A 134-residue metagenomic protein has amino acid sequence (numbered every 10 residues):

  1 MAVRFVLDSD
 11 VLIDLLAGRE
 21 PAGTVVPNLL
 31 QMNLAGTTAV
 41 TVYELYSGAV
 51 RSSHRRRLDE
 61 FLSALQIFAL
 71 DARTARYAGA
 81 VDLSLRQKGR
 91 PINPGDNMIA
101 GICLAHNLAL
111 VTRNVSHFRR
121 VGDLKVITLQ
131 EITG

Functional and structural regions predicted by a protein language model:
M1-T37, S47-L65, T133-G134: Short, well-structured N-terminal submotif of metal-dependent ribonuclease cores
V3, Q66-R113: Active-site neighborhoods of divalent-metal-dependent phosphate/nucleic-acid chemistry enzymes
D8-S9, L45, A78, C103 (+1 more regions): Generic structural signal for small/hydrophobic residues in well-ordered secondary structure, especially within
V11-L12, T41, T74, M98-I99 (+1 more regions): Alpha-helix capping/helix-boundary segments
L12-I13, Y43-Y46, R119, I127: Nucleotide phosphate-binding site architecture
G18-R19, G48, V81, K88 (+1 more regions): Residue-level signal for well-ordered alpha-helical positions
E20, M32, G36, V40 (+4 more regions): Residues at secondary-structure transition points
A100-G134: Acidic, metal-binding active-site segment of PIN/NYN-like and related structure-specific nucleases
